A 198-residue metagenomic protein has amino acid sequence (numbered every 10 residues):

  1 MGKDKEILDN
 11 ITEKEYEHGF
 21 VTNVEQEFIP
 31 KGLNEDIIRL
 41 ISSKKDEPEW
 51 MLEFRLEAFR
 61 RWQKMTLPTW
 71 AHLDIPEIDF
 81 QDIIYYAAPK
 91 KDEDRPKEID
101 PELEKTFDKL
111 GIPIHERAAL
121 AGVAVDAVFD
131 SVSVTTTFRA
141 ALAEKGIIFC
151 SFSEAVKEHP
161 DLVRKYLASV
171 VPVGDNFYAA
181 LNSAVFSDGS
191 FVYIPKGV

Functional and structural regions predicted by a protein language model:
G2-V198: Glycine-rich and polybasic anion-binding loops at the starts of cofactor/ligand-binding domains
